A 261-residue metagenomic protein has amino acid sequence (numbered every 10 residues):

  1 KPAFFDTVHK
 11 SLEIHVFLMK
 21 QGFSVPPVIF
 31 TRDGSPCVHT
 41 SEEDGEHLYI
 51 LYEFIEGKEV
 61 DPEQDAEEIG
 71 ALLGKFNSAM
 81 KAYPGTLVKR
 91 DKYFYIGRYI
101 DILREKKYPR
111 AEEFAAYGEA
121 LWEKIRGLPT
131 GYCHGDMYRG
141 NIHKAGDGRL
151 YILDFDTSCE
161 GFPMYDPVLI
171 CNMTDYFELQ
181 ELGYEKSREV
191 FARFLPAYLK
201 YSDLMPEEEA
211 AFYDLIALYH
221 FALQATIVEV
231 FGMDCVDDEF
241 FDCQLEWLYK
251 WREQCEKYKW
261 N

Functional and structural regions predicted by a protein language model:
K1-G85: ATP-binding pocket architecture of kinase catalytic cores
V8, A66-I69, A111-A115, F191 (+1 more regions): Hydrophobic packing residues in well-ordered alpha-helices of helical domains and bundles
V28, A120-Y165: Active-site acidic catalytic loop and adjacent metal/ATP-binding pocket of ATP-dependent phosphoryl transfer enzymes
T31, L215-L218: Short acidic/histidine-centered micro-motifs embedded in hydrophobic/aromatic stretches that mark compact functional
D61-P109, T130, E160: A cross-family kinase active-site recognition segment
M164-S202, A217-C235: Active-site activation/catalytic loop segments of kinase-like enzymes and analogous catalytic loops in related
P206-I216: All-alpha amphipathic helical-bundle segments outside canonical DNA-binding/catalytic cores that form hydrophobic
L223-N261: ATP/Mg2+ or Mg2+-diphosphate-binding catalytic cores that bind nucleotide phosphates or diphosphates via glycine-rich
